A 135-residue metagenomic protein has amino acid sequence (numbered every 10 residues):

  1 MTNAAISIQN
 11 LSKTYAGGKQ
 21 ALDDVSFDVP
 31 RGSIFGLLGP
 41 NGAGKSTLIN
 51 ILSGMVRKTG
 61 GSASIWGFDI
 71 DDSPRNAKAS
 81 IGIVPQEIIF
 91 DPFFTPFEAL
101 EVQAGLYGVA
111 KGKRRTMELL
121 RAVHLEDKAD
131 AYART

Functional and structural regions predicted by a protein language model:
G18, A129-A133: Signature (C-motif/LSGGQ) region and adjacent switch/coupling loops of ABC-type ATPase nucleotide-binding domains
G18-Q20, R75: Short coil-to-beta microelement around the adenine-binding A-loop and adjacent beta1/P-loop entry of ABC ATPase
P40-G44: Walker A (P-loop) phosphate-binding loop of ABC-type ATPase nucleotide-binding domains
S53: Helix-to-loop junction immediately C-terminal to a conserved catalytic motif
G61-D69, N76-A77: Conserved ABC transporter NBD signature motif
E101, G105-A129: Conserved ABC ATPase "signature" region
